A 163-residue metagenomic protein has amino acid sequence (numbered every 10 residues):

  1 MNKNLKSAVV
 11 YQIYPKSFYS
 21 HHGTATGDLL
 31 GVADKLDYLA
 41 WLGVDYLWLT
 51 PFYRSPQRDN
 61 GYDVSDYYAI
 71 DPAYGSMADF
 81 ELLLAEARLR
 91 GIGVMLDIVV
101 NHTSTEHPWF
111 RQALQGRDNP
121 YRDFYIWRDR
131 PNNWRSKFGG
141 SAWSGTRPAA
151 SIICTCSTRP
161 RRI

Functional and structural regions predicted by a protein language model:
N2-I163: Acidic/aromatic-lined carbohydrate-recognition and catalytic surfaces of CAZymes acting on diverse glycans
